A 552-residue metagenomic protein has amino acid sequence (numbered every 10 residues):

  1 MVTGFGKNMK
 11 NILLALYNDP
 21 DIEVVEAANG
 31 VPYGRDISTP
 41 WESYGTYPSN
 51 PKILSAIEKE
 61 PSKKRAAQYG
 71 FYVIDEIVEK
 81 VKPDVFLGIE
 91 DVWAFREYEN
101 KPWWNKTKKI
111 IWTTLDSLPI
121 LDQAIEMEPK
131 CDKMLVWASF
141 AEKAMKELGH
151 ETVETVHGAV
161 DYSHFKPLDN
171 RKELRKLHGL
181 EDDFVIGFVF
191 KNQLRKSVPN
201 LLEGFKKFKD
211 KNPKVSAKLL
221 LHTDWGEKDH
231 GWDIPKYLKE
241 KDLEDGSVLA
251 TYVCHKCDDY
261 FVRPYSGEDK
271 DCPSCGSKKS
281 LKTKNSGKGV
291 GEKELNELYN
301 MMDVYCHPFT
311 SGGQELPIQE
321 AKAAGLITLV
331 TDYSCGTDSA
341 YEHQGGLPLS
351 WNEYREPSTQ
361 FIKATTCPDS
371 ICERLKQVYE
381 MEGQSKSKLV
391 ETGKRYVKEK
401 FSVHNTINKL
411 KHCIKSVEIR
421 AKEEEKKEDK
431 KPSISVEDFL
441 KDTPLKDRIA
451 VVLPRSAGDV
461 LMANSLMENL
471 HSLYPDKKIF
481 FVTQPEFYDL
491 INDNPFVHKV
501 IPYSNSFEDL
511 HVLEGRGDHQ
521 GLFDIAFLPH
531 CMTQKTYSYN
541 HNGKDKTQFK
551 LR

Functional and structural regions predicted by a protein language model:
K7-N11, Q193-K207, W232: A conserved mid-protein helix/loop that constitutes part of the nucleotide-sugar donor-binding site
G30, F140, A159: Carbohydrate-associated surface elements
P102, G231-K293, E297: Nucleotide-activated donor-binding/catalytic signature segment of Leloir-type glycosyltransferases, i.e., the conserved
L180-K196, L202-F205, L219-L221, I449: Conserved donor-binding/catalytic core segment of Leloir-type glycosyltransferases
T310: Aromatic "clamp/platform" in nucleotide-sugar-dependent glycosyltransferases that forms part of the donor/acceptor
T337-Q377: Change "using UDP/GDP/dTDP sugars" to "using nucleotide sugars
T366, G383-H412: A charged, aromatic-enriched C-terminal amphipathic alpha-helix characteristic of glycosyltransferases across folds
K426-R552: Catalytic machinery of carbohydrate-active enzymes, primarily nucleotide-sugar-dependent glycosyltransferases
